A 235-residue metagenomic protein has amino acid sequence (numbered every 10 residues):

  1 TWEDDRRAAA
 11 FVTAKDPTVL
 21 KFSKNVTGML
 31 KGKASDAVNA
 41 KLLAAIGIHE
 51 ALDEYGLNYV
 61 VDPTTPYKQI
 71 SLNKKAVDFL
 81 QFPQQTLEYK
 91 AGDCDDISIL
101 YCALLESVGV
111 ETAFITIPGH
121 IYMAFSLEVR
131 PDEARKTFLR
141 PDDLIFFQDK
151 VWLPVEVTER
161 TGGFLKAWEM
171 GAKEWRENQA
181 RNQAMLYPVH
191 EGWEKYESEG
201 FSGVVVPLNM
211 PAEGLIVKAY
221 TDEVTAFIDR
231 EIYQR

Functional and structural regions predicted by a protein language model:
T1-R235: A structural boundary/capping signal
